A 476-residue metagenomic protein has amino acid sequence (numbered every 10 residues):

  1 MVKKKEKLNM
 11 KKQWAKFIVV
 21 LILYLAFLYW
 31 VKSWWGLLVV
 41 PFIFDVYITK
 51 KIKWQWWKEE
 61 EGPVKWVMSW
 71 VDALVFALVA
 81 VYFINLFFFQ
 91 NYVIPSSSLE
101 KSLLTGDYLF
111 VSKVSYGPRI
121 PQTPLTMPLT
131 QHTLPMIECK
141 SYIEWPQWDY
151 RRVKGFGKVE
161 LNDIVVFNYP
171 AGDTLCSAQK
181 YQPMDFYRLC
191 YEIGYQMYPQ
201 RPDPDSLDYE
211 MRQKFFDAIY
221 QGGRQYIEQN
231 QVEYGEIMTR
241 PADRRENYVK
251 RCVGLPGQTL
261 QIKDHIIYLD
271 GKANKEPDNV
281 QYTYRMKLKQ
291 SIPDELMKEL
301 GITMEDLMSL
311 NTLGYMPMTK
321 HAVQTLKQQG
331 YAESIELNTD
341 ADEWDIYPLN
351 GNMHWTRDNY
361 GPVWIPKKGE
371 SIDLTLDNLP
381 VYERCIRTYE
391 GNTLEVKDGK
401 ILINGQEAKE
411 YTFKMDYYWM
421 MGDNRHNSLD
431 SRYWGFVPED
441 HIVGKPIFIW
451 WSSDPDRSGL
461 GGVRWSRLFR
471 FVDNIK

Functional and structural regions predicted by a protein language model:
V2-K476: Extended hydrophobic leader/signal-anchor segments used for secretion and membrane insertion
